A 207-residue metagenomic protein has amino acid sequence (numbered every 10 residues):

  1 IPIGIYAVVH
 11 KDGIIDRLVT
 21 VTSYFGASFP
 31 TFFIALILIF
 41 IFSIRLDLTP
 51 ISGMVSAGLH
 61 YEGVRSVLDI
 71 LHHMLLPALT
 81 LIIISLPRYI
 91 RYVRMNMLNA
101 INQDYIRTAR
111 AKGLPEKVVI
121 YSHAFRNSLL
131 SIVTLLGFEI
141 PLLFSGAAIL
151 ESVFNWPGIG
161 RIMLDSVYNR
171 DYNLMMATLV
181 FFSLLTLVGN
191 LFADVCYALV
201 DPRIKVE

Functional and structural regions predicted by a protein language model:
I1-I15, T31, G58-E207: Alpha-helical transmembrane segments of integral membrane proteins, especially multi-pass inner/plasma-membrane
T22-S52, H73, T80-R88: Membrane-water interface segments at the C-terminal ends of transmembrane alpha-helices in multi-pass inner-membrane
S52-G58: Extracytoplasmic catalytic-loop and juxtamembrane helix elements of membrane-embedded, polyprenol/dolichol-linked
